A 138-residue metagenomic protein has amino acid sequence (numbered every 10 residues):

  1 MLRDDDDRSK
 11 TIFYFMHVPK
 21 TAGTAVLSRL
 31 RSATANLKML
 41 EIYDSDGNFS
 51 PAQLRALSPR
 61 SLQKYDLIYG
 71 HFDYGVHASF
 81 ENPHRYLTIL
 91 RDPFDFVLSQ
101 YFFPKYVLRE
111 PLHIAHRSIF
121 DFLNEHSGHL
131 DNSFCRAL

Functional and structural regions predicted by a protein language model:
M1-K64, Q100, K105-V107: PAPS-dependent sulfotransferase catalytic core
H17, L90-R91: Short beta-strand/turn micro-motifs composed of small residues that flank or help shape donor/cofactor-binding pockets
A25-V26, R91-F94: Active-site beta-strand/loop microenvironment that shapes enzyme catalytic pockets
G47-T88, D95-L138: PAPS-dependent sulfotransferase catalytic domain
